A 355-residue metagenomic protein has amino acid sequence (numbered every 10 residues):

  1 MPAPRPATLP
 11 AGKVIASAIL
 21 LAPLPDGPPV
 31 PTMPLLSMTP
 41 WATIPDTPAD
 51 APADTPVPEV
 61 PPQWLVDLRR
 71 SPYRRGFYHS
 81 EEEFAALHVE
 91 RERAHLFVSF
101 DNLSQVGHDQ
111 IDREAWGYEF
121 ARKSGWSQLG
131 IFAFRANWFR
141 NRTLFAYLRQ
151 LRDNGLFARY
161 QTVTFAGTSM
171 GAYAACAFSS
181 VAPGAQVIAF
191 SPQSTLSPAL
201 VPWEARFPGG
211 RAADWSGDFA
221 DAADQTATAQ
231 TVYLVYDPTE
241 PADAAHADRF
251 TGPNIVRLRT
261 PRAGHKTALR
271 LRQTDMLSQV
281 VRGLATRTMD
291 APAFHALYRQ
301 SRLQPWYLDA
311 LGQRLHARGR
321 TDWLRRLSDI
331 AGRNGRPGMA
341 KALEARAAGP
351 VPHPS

Functional and structural regions predicted by a protein language model:
G12-G27, P31-D153, A158, G184-S355: Extended, composition-driven regions rather than compact fold-specific motifs
F120, A177-F178: Hydrophobic/aromatic ligand-binding patch that stacks against planar heteroaromatic rings of cofactors or nucleotides
Y160-G167: Alpha/beta-hydrolase fold nucleophile elbow
T162, A174, S180-P183: Extended, alpha-helix-rich binding/interface surfaces that flank or overlap catalytic cores and mediate recognition
G167-A177: Glycine-rich nucleophile elbow surrounding the catalytic serine of serine-hydrolase chemistry
